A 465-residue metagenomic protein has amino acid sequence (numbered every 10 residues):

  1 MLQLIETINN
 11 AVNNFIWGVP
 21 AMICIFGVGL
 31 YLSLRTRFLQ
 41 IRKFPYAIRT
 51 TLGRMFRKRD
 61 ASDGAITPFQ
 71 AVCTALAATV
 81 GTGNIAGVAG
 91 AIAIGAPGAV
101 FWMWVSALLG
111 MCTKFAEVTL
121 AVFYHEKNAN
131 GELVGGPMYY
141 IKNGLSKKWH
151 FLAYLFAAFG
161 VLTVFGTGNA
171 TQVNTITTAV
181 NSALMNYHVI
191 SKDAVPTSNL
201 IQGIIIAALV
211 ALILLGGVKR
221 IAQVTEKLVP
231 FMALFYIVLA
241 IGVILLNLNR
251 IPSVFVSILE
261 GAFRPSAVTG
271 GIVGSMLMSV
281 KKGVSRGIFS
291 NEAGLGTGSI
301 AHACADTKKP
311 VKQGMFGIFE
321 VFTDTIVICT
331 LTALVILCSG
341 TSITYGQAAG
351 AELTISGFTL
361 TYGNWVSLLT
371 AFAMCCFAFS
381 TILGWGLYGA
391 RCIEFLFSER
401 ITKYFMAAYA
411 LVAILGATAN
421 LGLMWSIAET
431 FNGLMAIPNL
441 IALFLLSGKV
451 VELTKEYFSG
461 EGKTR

Functional and structural regions predicted by a protein language model:
M1-T82, I92-A99, G110, I414 (+1 more regions): N-terminal alpha-helical transmembrane segments of multi-pass membrane transport and channel/translocase proteins
L4-I5, R35-Q40, G83-V88, P97 (+7 more regions): Transmembrane helix-loop junctions in multi-pass membrane proteins
M22-G27, A153-A158, L184-G216, F235 (+3 more regions): Transmembrane alpha-helical segments of multi-pass small-molecule transport proteins
C24-Y31, R35-I48, F156, V173-V180 (+4 more regions): Membrane-interface loop-to-helix entry segments
L32-S33, S106-G131, M138, K142-N174 (+2 more regions): Helix-loop-helix module between adjacent transmembrane segments
F38-I66, G90, A96-V100, W104 (+5 more regions): Flexible loop linkers connecting adjacent transmembrane helices in multi-pass alpha-helical membrane transporters
R59-I94, L120-G144, L155-V161, V273-F322: Alpha-helical membrane segments and immediately flanking helix-loop junctions that form or couple to the substrate/ion
F115-A129, I241-S257, P265-G271, C304-T307 (+2 more regions): Extracellular/periplasmic helix-exit of transmembrane alpha-helices
